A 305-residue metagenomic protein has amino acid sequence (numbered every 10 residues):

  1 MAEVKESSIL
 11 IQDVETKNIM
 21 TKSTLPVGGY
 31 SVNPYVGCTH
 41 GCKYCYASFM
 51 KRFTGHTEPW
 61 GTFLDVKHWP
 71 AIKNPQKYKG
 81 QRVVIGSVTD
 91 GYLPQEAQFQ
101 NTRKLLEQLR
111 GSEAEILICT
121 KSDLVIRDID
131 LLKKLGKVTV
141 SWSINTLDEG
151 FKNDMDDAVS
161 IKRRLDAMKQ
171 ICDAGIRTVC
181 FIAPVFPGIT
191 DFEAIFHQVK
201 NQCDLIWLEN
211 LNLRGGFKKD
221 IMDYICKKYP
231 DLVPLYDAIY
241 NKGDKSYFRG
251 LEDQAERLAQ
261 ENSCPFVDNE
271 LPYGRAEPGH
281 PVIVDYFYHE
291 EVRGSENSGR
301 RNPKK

Functional and structural regions predicted by a protein language model:
M1-S141, L147-F151, I161-K162, D173: Conserved Radical SAM active-site core
A2-E15, E193-K305: Auxiliary Fe-S-binding modules of radical SAM enzymes
Y30, V83, I116, V140-W142 (+3 more regions): Hydrophobic faces of well-ordered beta-strands that scaffold small-molecule active sites in alpha/beta enzyme cores
W69, R103-L106, I129, R164-M168 (+2 more regions): Generic structural signal for well-ordered alpha-helices, preferentially at hydrophobic/aromatic core positions
V88-D90, K121-D123, S143-L147, A183-V185 (+2 more regions): Active-site beta-loop-alpha junctions enriched in small/polar residues
R110, C172-D173, K200, Q260: Anion (oxyanion) recognition and catalysis
L132-L135, D173, G188, A194-Q202: Short, surface-exposed basic-aromatic patches at helix termini and helix-loop junctions that form
D157, K169-T190, N241-K245: Conserved strand-turn element in the central/C-terminal portion of the radical SAM core barrel that lines
